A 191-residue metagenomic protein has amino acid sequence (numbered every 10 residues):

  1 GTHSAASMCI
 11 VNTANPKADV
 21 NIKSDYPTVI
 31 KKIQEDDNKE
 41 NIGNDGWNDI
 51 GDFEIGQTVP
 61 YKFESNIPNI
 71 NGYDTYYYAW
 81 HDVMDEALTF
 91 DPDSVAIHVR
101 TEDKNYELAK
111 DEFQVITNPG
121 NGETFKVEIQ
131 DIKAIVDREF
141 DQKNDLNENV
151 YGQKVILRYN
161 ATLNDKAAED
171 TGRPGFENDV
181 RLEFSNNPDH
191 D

Functional and structural regions predicted by a protein language model:
G1-A14, F63, Y76, E139-D191: Serine/threonine-enriched low-complexity regions used as flexible
M8-G72, H81, E177-L182, N186-D191: Serine/threonine-rich, low-complexity linker/repeat segments that form flexible spacers/stalks
V20, F63, V95-V99, V115 (+3 more regions): Hydrophobic beta-strand residues in large extracellular and virion-surface proteins
I42-D49, S65-I67, K126-D145: Short structured motifs
N69-N71, M84, D165-A167: Short, acidic/polar linear motifs in exposed loop/turn regions
I70-D74, L88-D91: A short beta-turn/strand-edge loop motif at beta-sheet boundaries
A79-V127: A surface/secretory-pathway sequence property marking extracellular, secreted, or lumenal proteins enriched
